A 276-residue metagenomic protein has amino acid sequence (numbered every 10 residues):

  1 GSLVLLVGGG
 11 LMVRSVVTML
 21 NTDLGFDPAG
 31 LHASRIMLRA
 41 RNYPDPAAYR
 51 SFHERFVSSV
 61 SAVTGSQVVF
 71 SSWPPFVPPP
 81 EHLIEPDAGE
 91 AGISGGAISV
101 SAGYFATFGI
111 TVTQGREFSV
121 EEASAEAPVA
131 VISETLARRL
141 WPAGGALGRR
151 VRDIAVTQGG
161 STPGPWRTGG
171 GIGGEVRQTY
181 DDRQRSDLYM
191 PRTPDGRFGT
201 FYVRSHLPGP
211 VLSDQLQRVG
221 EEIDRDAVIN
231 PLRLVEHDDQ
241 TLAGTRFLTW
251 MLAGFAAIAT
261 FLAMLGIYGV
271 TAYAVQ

Functional and structural regions predicted by a protein language model:
G1-S15, A263-G266: Short, strongly hydrophobic transmembrane alpha-helices
L3, S34, G254-I267: Hydrophobic transmembrane alpha-helices
G10-T135, A155-G160, G164-P165, R218 (+2 more regions): Structured, solvent-exposed hinge/loop segments at the ends of secondary-structure elements
S15, F247-W250, G254, I267: Residue-level recognition of specific faces of alpha-helices
R55-V68, E134-T135, Q158-T249: "Rare, low-scoring activations can occur in soluble or secreted enzymes where short amphipathic helices or signal
A137-G145: Surface-exposed connector loops and short turns at secondary-structure junctions
L147-V151: A glycine-biased structural micro-motif
L265-Q276: Intracellular coupling helices
